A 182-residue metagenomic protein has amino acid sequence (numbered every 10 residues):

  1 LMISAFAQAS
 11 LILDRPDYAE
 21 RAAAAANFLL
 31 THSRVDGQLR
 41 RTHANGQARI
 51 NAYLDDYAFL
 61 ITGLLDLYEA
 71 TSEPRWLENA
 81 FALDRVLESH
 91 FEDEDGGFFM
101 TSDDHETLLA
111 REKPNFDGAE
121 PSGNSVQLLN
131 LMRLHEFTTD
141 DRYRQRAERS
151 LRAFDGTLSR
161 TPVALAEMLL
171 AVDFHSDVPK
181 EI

Functional and structural regions predicted by a protein language model:
L1-I182: Glycan-recognition and catalytic cores of secretory/periplasmic carbohydrate-active enzymes
